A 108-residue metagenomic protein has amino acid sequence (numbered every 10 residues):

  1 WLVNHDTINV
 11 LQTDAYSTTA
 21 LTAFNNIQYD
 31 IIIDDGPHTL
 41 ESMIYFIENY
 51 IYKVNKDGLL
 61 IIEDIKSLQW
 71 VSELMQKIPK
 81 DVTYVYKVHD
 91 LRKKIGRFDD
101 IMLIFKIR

Functional and structural regions predicted by a protein language model:
W1-T19: SAM cofactor-binding core of SAM-dependent methyltransferases, primarily the Rossmann-like beta-alpha-beta module
L2-N4, F24-N26, E48-V54: Short, surface-exposed basic-aromatic patches at helix termini and helix-loop junctions that form
I8, Y29, L103-F105: Hydrophobic beta-strand residues in large extracellular and virion-surface proteins
T13, I33-D34, I62-D64: Active-site flanking residues adjacent to catalytic metal/cofactor-binding acidic residues
Y16, P37, K66: Catalytic metal-binding/acid-base residues of hydrolase active sites
T22-T39: A short acidic, Gly/Pro-enriched loop at the edge of an enzyme's catalytic core that lines a small-molecule cofactor
L40-R108: C-terminal substrate-binding/active-site "lid" region of AdoMet-derived donor-dependent transferases
